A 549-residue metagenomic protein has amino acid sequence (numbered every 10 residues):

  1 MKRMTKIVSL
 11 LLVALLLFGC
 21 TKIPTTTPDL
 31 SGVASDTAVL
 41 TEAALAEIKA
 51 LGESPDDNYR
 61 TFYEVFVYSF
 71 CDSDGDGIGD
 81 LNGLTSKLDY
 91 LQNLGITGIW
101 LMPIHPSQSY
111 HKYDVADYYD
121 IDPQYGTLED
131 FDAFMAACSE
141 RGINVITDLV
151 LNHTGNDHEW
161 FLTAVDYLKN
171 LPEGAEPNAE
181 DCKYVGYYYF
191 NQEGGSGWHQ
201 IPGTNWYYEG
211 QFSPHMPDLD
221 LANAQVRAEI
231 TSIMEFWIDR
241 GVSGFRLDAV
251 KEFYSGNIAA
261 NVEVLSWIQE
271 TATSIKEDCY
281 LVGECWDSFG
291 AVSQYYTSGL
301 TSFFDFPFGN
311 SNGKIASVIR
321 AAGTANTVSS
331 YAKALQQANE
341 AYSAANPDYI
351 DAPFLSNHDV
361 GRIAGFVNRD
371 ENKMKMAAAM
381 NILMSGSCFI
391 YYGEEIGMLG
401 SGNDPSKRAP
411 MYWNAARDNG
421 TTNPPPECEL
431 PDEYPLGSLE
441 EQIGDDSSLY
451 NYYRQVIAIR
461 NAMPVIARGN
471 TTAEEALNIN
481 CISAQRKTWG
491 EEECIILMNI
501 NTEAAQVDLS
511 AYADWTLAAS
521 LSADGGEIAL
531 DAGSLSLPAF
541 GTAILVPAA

Functional and structural regions predicted by a protein language model:
M1-V8: Bacterial N-terminal signal peptides that target proteins for export
L12, L16-L17: Hydrophobic core
C20-P24, D29-A228, D239, V250-S298: Acidic/aromatic-lined carbohydrate-recognition and catalytic surfaces of CAZymes acting on diverse glycans
D29-L45, M135-A136, N152-H153, H158-N178 (+7 more regions): Active-site-proximal helices and loops of the catalytic beta/alpha 8
L40, N58, Q336, F354-N357 (+2 more regions): Loop/helix patches that line or flank the sugar-binding groove of alpha-linked glycan CAZymes
F62-E64, G98-P103, I146-T147, R246 (+6 more regions): Structural recognition of the beta-strand scaffold that forms the well-ordered cores of secreted hydrolase catalytic
A504-A523: Beta-strand-rich binding/interaction modules
L530-A549: C-terminal beta-strand-rich structural cap/linker in extracellular carbohydrate-active enzymes
